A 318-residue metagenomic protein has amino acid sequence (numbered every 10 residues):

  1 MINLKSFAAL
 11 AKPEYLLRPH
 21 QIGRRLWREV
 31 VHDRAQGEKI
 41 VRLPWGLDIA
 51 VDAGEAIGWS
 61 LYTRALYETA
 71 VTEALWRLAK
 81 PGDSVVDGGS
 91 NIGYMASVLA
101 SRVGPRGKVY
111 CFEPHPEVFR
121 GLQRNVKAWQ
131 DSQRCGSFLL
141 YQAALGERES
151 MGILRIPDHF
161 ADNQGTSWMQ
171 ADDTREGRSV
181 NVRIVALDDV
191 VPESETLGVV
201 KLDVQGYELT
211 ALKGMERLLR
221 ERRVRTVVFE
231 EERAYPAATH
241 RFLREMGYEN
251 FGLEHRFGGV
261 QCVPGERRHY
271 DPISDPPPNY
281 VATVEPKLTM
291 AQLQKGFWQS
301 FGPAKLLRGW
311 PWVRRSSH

Functional and structural regions predicted by a protein language model:
M1-H318: Phosphate/nucleotide-binding beta-alpha loop and adjacent structural elements of enzyme active sites
